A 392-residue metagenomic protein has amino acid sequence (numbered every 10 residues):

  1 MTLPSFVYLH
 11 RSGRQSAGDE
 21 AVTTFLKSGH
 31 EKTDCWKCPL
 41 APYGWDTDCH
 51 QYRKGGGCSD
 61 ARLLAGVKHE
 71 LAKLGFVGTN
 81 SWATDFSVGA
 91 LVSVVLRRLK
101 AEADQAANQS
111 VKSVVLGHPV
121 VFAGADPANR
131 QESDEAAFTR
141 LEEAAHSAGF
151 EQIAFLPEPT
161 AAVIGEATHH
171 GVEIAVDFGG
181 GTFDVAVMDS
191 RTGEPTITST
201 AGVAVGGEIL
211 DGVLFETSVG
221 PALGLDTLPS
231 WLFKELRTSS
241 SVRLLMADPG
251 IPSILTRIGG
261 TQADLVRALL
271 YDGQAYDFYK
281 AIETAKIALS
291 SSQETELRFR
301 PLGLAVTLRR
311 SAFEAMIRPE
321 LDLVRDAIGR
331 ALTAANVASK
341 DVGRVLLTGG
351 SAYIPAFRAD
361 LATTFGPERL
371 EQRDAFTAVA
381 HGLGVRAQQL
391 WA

Functional and structural regions predicted by a protein language model:
M1, D60-A61, E166-T196, L347: Gly/Thr-rich phosphate-binding beta-strand-loop-beta motif of the actin/hexokinase/Hsp70
M1-G78, G206, L210-W231: Early-domain small/polar-rich strand-loop-helix modules and first-structured segments of the mature chain
F6, A154-E166, D211-T217, P319 (+2 more regions): Glycine-rich phosphate-binding/hydrolytic loop that grips phosphoryl groups
A17-E20, R191-P301: Phosphate-binding glycine-rich/basic clefts of nucleotide- and phosphate-handling proteins, predominantly
G55-A175, Q262-L304: Nucleotide/phosphate-binding catalytic cleft detector across ATP-hydrolyzing and phosphate-transferring enzymes
V94-S110, L156-H169, A285-A288, A315-V345 (+2 more regions): Phosphate/ATP-binding catalytic cores across multiple sugar-kinase/actin-like superfamilies, primarily ASKHA
H118-P119, R344-A352: Glycine-rich beta-strand-to-loop/alpha-helix junction loops that act as flexible
A137-F138, A148-L156, K340, A359-V385: Conserved phosphate-binding/catalytic loops in two-lobed NTP-binding clefts
